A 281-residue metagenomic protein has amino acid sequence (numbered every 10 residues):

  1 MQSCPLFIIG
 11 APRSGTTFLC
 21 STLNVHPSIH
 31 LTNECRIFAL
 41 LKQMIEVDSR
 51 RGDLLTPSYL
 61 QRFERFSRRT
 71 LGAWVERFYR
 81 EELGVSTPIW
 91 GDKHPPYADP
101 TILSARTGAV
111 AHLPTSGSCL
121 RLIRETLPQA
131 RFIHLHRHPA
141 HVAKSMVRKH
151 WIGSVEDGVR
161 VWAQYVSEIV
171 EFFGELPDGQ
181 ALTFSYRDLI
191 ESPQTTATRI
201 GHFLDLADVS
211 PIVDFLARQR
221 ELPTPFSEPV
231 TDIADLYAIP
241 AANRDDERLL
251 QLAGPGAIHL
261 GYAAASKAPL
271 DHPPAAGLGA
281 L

Functional and structural regions predicted by a protein language model:
M1-G84, R218-E228: PAPS-dependent sulfotransferase catalytic core
M1-I8, R248-L249, G254-L281: Non-catalytic N-terminal targeting/anchoring module and adjacent flexible stem/linker that precedes the structured
F7, F18, R131, S185 (+1 more regions): Amphipathic alpha-helical recognition patches that constitute DNA-binding helices
R13, R65, I190-E191, N243: Short, solvent-exposed loop/helix junctions and linker helices that flank or host conserved functional motifs
C35-I37, H136-H138, V213-L216: A short, structured active-site edge motif that brings together acidic residues
R50-Q61, S154-R160, V230-I239: A polyampholytic, Gly/Pro-enriched intrinsically disordered region
V85-P211, V230: PAPS-dependent sulfotransferase catalytic domain
V213-A264: PAPS-dependent sulfotransferase catalytic core
